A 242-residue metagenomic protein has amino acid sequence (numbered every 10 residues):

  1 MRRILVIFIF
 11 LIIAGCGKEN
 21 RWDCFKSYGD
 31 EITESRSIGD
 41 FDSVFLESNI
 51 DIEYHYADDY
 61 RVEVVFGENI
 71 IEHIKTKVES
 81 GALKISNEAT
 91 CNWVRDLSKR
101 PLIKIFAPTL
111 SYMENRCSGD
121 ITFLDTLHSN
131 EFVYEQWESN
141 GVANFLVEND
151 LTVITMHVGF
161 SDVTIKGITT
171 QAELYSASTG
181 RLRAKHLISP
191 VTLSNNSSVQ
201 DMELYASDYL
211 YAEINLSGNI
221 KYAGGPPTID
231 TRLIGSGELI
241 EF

Functional and structural regions predicted by a protein language model:
M1-C16: Sec-dependent bacterial lipoprotein signal peptides
C16-N69, E88-K104, T122-F123, G237-F242: Short acidic/polar N-terminal linker immediately downstream of export determinants
D40, E79-G81, P108-L110: Short, solvent-exposed coil/turn segments at beta-strand boundaries
D42-Y54, I103, L110-F242: Extended, compositionally simple hydrophobic/Ser/Thr-rich segments that build repetitive fibrous architectures
E47, N69, I74-S80: Solvent-exposed adhesion/ligand-recognition segments of exported proteins
S80-E88: Short carbohydrate-recognition loop motifs
